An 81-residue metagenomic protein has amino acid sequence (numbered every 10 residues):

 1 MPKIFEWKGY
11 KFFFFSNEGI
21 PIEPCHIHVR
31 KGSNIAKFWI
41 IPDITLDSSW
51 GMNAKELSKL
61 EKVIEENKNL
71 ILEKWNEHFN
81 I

Functional and structural regions predicted by a protein language model:
M1, P24, S33, W75-N76: A broad, low-specificity signal for short, low-complexity segments enriched in glycine/proline and polar/charged
M1-E23: Short, charged/polar N-terminal "headpieces" of proteins
M1-G9, S33-I35, I40, S58-K62 (+1 more regions): Multi-pass alpha-helical transmembrane bundles in non-GPCR membrane proteins that perform intramembrane catalysis
F15-A54: A short, structured beta-strand/loop element
A54-I81: C-terminal structural segments of small proteins and small subunits
